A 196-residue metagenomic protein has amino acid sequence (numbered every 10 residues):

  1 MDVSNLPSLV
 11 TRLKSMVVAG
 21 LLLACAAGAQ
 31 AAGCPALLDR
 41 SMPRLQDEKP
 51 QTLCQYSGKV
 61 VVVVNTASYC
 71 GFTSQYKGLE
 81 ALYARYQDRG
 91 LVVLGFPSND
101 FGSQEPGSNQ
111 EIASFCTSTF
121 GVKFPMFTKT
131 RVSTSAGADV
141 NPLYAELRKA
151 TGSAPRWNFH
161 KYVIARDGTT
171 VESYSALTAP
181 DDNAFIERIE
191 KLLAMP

Functional and structural regions predicted by a protein language model:
D2-V17: Bacterial N-terminal signal peptides that target proteins for export
K14-A26: Bacterial N-terminal signal peptides
Q30-C54, S74: N-terminal "domain-start" segment that seeds a small globular fold
T52-C54, A84-R85, A150-P155: Surface-exposed acidic, glycine-flexible loop patches that form ligand/cofactor-binding and adhesion interfaces
S57-V61, Q87-V92, F120-P125, N158 (+1 more regions): Loop/turn elements at helix/coil->beta-strand transitions in domains of secreted/extracellular proteins
N65-Y69: Amphipathic alpha-helical repeat scaffolds
F72-V140: Structural microenvironment flanking redox-active thiols in thiol-disulfide oxidoreductases
P142-P196: Thiol-/selenol-based redox modules, centered on thioredoxin-like and closely related oxidoreductase domains
